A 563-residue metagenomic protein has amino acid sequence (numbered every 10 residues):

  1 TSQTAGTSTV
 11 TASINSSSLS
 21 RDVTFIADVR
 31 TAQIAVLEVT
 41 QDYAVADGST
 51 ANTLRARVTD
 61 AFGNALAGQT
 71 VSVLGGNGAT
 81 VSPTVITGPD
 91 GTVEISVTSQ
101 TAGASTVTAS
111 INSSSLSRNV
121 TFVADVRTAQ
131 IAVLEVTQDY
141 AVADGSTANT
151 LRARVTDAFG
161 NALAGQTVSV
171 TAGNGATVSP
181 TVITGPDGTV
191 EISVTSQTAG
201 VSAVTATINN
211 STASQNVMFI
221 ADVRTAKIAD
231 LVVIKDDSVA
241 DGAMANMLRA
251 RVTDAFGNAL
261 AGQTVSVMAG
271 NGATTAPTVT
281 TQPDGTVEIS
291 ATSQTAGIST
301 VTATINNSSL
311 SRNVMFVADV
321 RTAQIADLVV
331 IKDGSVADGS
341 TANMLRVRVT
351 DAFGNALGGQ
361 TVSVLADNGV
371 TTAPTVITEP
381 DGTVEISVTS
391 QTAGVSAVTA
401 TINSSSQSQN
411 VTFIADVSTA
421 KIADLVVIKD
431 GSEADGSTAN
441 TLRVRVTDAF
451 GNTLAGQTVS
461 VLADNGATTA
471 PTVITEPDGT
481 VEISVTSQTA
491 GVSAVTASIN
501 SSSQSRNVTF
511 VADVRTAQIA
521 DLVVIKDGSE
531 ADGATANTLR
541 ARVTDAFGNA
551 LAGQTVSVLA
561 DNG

Functional and structural regions predicted by a protein language model:
T1-G563: Thr-biased low-complexity repeat/linker tracts and other Thr-enriched repetitive architectures
